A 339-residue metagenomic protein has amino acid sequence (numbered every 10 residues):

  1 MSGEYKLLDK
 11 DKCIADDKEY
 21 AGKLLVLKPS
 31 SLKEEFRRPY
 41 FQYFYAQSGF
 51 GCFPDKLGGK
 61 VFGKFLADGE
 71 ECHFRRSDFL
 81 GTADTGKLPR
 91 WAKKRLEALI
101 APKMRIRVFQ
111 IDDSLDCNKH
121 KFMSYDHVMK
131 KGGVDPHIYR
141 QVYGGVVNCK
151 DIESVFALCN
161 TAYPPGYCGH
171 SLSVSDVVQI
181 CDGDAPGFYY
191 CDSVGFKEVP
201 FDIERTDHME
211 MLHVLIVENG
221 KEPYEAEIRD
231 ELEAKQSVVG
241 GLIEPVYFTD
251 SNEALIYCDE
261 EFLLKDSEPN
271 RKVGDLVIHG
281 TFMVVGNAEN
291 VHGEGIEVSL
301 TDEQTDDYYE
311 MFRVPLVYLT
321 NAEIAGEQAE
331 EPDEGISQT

Functional and structural regions predicted by a protein language model:
M1-S2, Q328-T339: Non-Sec secretion/translocation targeting segments of pathogen effectors
S2-S31, I152-H170: Mixed-charge, Lys/Arg-rich low-complexity intrinsically disordered regions
S31-R76: Basic/aromatic-rich interaction segments and small domains that mediate binding to polyanionic partners
P39-C52, K56, G187-R205, C258-E260: Short, compositionally biased
F62-I100: Intrinsically disordered, low-complexity, charged/polar segments
V134-C181: Short, conserved turn/kink motifs that form compact alpha/beta structural patches or helix kinks used as
G169-I203, T281, N290-D306: Short, compact, well-ordered microdomains
D207-P332: Detector for the mature cores of small, proteolytically processed and post-translationally modified peptide effectors
